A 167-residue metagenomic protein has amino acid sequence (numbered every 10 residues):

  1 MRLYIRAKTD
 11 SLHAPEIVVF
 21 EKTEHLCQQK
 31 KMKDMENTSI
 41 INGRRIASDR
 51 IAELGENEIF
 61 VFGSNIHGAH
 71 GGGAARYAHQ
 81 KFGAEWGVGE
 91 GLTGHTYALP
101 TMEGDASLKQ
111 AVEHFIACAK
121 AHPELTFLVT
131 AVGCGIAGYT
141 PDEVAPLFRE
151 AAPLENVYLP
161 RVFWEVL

Functional and structural regions predicted by a protein language model:
R2: Catalytic zinc-binding patch centered on the HExxH motif and its immediate surroundings that defines zinc-dependent
K31-L167: Macrodomain-like recognition of ADP-ribose-binding/processing modules
